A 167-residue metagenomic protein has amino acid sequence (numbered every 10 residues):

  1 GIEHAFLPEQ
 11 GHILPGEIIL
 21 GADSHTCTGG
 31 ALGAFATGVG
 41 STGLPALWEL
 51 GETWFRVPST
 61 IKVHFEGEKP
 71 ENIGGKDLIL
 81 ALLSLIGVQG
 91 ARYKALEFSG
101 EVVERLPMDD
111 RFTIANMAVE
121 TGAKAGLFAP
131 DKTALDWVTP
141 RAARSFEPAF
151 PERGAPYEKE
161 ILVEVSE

Functional and structural regions predicted by a protein language model:
G1-L20, S24, L78-L85: Anion-binding (especially nucleotide phosphate/pyrophosphate-binding) glycine-rich loop and adjoining beta-alpha core
E3-G11, G16, T121-E167: Accessory "access/gating" subregions that flank catalytic or transport cores
A22-L135, T139: Mobile "lid/hinge" segments at catalytic clefts and subdomain interfaces of large enzymes
